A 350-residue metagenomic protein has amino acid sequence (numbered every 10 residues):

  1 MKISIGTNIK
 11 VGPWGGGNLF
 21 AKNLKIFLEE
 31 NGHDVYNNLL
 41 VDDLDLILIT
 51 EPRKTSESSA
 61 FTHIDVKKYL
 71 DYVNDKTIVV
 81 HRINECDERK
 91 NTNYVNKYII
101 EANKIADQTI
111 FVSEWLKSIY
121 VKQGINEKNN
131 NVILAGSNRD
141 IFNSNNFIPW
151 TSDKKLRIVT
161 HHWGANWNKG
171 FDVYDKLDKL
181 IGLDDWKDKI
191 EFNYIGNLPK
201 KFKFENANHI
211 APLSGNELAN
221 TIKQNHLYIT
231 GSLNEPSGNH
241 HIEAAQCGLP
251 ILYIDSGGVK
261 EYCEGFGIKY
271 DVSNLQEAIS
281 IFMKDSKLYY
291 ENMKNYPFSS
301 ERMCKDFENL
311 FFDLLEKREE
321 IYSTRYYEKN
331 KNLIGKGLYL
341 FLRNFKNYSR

Functional and structural regions predicted by a protein language model:
Y36-I105, W115: Extended catalytic core of nucleotide-activated donor transferases of GT-like folds
T92-N93, V121, G136-K154: Acidic anion/phosphate-binding donor-loop and adjacent secondary structure in glycosyltransferase catalytic cores
K104-N129: A short, active-site helix/loop in glycosyltransferases that binds the activated sugar's phosphate group
P149-K169, D175-K179: Conserved donor-binding/catalytic core segment of Leloir-type glycosyltransferases
L233: Aromatic "clamp/platform" in nucleotide-sugar-dependent glycosyltransferases that forms part of the donor/acceptor
P250-Y253: Short hydrophobic beta-strand element within catalytic cores of glycosyltransferases and related nucleotide-activated
K260-I281: Change "using UDP/GDP/dTDP sugars" to "using nucleotide sugars
K284-L340: A charged, aromatic-enriched C-terminal amphipathic alpha-helix characteristic of glycosyltransferases across folds
